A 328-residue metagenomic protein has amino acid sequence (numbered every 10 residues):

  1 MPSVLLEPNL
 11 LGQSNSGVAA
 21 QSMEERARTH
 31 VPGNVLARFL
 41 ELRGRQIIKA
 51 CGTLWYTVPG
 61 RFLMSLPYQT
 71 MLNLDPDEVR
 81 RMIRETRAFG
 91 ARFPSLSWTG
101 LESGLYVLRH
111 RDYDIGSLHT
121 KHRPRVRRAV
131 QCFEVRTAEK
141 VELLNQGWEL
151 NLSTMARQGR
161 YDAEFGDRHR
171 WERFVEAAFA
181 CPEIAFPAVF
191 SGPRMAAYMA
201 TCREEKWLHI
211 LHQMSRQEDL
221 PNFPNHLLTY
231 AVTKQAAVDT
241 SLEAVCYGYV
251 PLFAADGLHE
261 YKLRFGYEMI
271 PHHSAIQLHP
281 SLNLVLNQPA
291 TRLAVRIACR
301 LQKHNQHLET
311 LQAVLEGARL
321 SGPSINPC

Functional and structural regions predicted by a protein language model:
P2-T57, A91-G100, G104-P221, K234-A236: A conserved beta-strand-loop-helix scaffold within acyl/acetyltransferase catalytic domains
P2-W55, L96-I115, E243-C328: Active-site/acyl-donor-binding loops of N-acyltransferases
G52-T53, V58-T70: STAS-typified acidic loop motif
G60-S65, R84-A91, E243-V245: Hydrophobic beta-strand segments of well-ordered beta-sheets in folded domains
M71-L96: Extended catalytic core of nucleotide-activated donor transferases of GT-like folds
M71-R80, R168-R173, Y230: Well-ordered, non-membrane alpha-helical segments in soluble/globular domains
D77, T120-R123, Y230, D256: Residue-level marker for well-ordered alpha-helical positions
E183-L286: Aromatic (often tryptophan-rich) hydrophobic motifs at membrane interfaces
